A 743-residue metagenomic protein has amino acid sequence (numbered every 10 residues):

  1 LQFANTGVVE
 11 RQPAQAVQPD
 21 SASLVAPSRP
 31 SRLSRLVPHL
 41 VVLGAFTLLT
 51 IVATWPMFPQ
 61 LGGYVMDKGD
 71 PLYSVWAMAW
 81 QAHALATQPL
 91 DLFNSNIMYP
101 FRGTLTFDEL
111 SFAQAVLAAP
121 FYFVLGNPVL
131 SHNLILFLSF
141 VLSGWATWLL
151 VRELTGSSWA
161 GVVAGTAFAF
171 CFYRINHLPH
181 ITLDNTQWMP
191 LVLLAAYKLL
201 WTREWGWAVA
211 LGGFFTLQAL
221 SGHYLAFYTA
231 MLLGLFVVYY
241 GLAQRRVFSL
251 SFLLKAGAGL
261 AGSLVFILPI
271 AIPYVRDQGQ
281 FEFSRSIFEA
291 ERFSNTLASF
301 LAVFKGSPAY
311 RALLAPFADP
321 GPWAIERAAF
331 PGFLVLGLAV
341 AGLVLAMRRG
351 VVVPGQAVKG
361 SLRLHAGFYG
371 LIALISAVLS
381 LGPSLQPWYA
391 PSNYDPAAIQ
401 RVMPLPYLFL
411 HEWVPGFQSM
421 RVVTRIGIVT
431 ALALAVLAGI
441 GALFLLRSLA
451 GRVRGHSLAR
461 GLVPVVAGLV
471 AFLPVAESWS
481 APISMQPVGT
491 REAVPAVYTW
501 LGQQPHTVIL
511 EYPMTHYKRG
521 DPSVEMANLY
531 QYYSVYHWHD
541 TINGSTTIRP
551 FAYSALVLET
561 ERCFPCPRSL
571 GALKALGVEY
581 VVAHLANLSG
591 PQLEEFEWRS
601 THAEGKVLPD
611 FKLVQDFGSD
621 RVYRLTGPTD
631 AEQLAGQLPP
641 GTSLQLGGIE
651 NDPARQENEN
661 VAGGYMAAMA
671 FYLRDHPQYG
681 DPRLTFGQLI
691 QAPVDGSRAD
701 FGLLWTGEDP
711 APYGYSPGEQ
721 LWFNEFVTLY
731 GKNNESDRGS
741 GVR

Functional and structural regions predicted by a protein language model:
L1-W55, L254-G262, V344, R348-A373 (+1 more regions): Start-transfer (signal-anchor) and selected internal transmembrane alpha helices of multi-pass inner/ER membrane
R35, Q244-G257, V340-L405, G451-L462: Membrane-interface helix-loop-helix junctions at transmembrane boundaries of multi-pass membrane enzymes, predominantly
V41-T47, G213-F214, V237, V247-I272 (+3 more regions): Hydrophobic alpha-helical membrane-interfacial segments at the cytosolic entry of transmembrane helices
F46-L49, L134-A243, G259-I270, L469-S478: Membrane-embedded helix bundles of polyisoprenyl
L49-S143, T166-A167, F172-T186, F293-S294 (+5 more regions): Membrane-interface coil-to-helix junctions
G234, G257-L264, Q356-K359, V436 (+2 more regions): Signature aromatic-anchored transmembrane alpha helix within multi-pass, membrane-resident enzymes that catalyze glycan
R245, S286, L469-R743: Extracytoplasmic
F330-F333, P396-L445: Hydrophobic/aromatic-rich transmembrane helices and adjacent perimembrane loops
